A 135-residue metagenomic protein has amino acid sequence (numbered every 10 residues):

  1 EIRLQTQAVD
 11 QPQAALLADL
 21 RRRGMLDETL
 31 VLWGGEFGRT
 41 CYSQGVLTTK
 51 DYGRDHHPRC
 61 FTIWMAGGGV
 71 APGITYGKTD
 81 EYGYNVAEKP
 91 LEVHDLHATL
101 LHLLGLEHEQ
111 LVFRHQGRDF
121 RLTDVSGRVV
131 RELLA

Functional and structural regions predicted by a protein language model:
E1-A135: Ligand-binding pockets and gating/stacking loops
